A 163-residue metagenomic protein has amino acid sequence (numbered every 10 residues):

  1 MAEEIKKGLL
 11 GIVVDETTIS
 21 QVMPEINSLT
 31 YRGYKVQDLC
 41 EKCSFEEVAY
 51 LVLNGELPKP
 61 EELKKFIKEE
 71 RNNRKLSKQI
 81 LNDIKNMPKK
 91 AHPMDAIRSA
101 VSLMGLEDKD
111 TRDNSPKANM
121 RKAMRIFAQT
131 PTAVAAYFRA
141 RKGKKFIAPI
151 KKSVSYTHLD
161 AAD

Functional and structural regions predicted by a protein language model:
A2-K85: An N-terminal structural lobe/cap that precedes and organizes the functional/catalytic core across diverse proteins
T18-V22, C40-K42, A96-D108, P149-Y156: Short, compositionally biased low-complexity segments
K42-Y50, L63, P93-A100, A123-F127 (+1 more regions): Short runs of predominantly hydrophobic/aromatic residues within well-ordered alpha helices that form helix-helix
E56, R74, D108, V134 (+1 more regions): A generic secondary-structure signal for well-formed alpha-helical elements
E69-K78, K122-A128, K151-Y156: Short, mixed-charge aromatic SLiMs
M87-A133, Y137: Hydrophobic alpha-helical hairpins/lids featuring a short glycine-rich hinge
T132-Y156: Long amphipathic alpha-helical segments that form oligomerization/scaffold cores
T157-D163: Conserved small/polar residues in nucleotide/adenosyl-binding loops
